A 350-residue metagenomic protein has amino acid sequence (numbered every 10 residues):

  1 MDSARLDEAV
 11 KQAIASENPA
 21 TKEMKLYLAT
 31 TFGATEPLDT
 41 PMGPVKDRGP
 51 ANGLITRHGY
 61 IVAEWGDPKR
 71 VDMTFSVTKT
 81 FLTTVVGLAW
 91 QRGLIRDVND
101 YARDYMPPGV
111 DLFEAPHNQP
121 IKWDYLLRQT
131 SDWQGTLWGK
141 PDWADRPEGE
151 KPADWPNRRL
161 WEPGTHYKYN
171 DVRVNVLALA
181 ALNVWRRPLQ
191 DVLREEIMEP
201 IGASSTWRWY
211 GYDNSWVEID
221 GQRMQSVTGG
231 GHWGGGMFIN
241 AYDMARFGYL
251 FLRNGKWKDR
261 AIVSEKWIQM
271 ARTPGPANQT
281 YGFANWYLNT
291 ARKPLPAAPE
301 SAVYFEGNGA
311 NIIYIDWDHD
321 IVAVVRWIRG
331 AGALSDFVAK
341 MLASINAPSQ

Functional and structural regions predicted by a protein language model:
M1-D67, R92-I95, N183, R187 (+1 more regions): N-terminal leader/targeting segments and the immediately adjacent pre-domain N-terminus
D2, G93-V98, L182-R194, G255-V263: Structural helix-adjacent loops and short alpha-helical linkers that scaffold large soluble proteins
G59, M73-V98, L126, L177-A181 (+1 more regions): Active-site SXXK
T80, R173-A180, G235-K256, N311-W327: Active-site-proximal alpha-helical segments within enzyme catalytic domains
R103-P108, F113-T206, G211, A241-A245 (+1 more regions): Active-site-adjacent helix/loop patches that line small-molecule binding or acyl-intermediate pockets
L193-R194, M198-R272: Active-site-proximal binding-pocket segments
S205, S215-G229, I239, R272-V322: Active-site Gly/Thr loop motif
Y304-Q350: Structured C-terminal helix/loop/strand segments within mature extracytoplasmic catalytic/sensor domains
